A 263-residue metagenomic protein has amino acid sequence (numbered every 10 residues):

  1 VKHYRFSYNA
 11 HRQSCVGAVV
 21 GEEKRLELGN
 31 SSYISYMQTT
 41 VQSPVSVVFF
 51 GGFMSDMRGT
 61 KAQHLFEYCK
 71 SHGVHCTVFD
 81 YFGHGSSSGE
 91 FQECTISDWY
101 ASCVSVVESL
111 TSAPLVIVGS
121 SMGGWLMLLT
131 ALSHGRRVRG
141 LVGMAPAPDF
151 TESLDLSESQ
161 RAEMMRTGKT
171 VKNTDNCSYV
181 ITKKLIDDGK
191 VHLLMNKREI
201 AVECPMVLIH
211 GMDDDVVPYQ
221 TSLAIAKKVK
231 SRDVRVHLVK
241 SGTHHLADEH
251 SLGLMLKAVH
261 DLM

Functional and structural regions predicted by a protein language model:
Q13-V41: N-terminal cap/lid segment of alpha/beta-hydrolase-fold proteins
M54-F66, Q220: The serine-hydrolase catalytic nucleophile loop
A62, P218-K227, S251: Short alpha-helix in the alpha/beta-hydrolase fold that links the catalytic acid
F66-S88: Conserved alpha/beta-hydrolase
H84-L110: Catalytic nucleophile-loop/oxyanion-hole region of alpha/beta-hydrolase and closely related hydrolase-like folds
A201-V202, L208-H210, D214: Short beta-strand/loop motif that positions the catalytic acidic residue of the alpha/beta-hydrolase fold
D213-V217, H245: Acidic catalytic loop of the alpha/beta-hydrolase fold
G242-L254: Catalytic histidine-centered segment of alpha/beta-hydrolase-like enzymes
